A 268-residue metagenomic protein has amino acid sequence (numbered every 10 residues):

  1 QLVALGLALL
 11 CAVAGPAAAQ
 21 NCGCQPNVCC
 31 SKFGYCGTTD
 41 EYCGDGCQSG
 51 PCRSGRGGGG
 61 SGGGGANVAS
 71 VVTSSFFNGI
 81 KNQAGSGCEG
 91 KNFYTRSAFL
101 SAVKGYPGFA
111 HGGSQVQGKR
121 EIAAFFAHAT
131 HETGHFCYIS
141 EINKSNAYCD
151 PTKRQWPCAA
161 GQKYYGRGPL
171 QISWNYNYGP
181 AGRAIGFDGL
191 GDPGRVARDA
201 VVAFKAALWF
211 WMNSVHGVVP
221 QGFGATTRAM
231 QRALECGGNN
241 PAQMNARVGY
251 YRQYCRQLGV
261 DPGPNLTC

Functional and structural regions predicted by a protein language model:
Q1-A19: Cleavable N-terminal signal peptides of Sec/SRP-targeted secreted and luminal proteins
Q20-C268: Folded extracytoplasmic luminal domains of secretory or organellar precursors
